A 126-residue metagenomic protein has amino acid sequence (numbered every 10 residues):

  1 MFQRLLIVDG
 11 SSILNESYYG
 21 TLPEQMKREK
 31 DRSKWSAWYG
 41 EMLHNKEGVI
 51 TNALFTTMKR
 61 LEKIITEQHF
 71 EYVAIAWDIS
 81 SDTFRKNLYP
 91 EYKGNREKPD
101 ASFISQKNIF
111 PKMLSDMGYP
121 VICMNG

Functional and structural regions predicted by a protein language model:
F2-G126: Noncatalytic, basic helical substrate-engagement surface that gates or grips nucleic-acid strands
